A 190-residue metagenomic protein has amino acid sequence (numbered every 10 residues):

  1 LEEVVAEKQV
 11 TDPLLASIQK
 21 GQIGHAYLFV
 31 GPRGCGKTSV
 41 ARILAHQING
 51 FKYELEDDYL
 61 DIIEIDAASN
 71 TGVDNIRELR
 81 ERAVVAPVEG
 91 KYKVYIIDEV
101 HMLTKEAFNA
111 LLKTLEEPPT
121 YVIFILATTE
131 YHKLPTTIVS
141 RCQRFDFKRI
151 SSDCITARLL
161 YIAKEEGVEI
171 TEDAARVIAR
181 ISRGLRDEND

Functional and structural regions predicted by a protein language model:
L1-R144, C154, I162, E172: P-loop/Walker A NTP-binding region and its immediately flanking N-terminal helices in P-loop NTPase folds
E78, R186-D190: Conserved helicase RecA-like core
K148: A Lys-centered signature of the CheY-like receiver
S152-L160, A175, A179: An amphipathic alpha-helix signature
K164, D173-D187: A short helix-loop-helix "switch/interaction" segment in the helical subdomain of ASCE P-loop NTPases
G167: Active-site beta-loop-alpha junctions of metal-dependent nucleic acid enzymes, especially the RNase H-like/DDE
